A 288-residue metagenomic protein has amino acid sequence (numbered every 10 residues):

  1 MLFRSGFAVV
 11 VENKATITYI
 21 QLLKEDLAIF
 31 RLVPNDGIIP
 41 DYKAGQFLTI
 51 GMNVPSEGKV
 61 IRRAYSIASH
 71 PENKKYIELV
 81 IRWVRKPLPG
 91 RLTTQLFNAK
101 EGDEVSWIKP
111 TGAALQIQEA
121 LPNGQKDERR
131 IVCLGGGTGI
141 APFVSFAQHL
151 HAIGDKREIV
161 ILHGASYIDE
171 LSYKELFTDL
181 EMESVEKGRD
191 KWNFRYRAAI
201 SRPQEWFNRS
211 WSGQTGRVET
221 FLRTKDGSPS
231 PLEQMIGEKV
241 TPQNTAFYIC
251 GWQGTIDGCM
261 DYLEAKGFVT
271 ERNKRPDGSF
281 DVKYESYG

Functional and structural regions predicted by a protein language model:
M1-L2: Short, small-residue-biased leader/transition segments that mark boundaries at the very start of proteins
F7, V11, L162, Y167-G288: Reductase modules of NAD(P)H-dependent flavoproteins
T18, I29-V132, K283-G288: FAD-binding FR-type
G45, G139, W252: Short, conserved phosphate/pyrophosphate- and ester-handling motifs at nucleotide-, phospho-/glycolipid
I67, P142-G154: Histidine-anchored nucleotide/phosphate-binding helix
G124-K126, A152-D155, R189, V240-P242: Short, conserved loop/helix-junction motifs that constitute active-site signature segments in enzyme catalytic cores
I131-F146: A phosphate-binding catalytic loop at a beta-strand-loop-alpha-helix junction that coordinates phosphoryl groups
